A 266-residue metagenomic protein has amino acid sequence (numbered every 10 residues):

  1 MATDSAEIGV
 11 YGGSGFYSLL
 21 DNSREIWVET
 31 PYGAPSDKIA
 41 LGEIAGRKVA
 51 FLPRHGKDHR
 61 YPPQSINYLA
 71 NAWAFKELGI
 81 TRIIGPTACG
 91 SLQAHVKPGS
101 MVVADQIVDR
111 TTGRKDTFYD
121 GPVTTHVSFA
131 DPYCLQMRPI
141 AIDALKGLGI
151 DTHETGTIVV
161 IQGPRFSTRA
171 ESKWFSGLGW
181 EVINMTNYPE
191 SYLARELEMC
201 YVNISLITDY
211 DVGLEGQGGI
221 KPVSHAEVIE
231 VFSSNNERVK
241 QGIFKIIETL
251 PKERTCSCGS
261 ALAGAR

Functional and structural regions predicted by a protein language model:
M1-A130: Metabolite-binding pocket within alpha/beta catalytic cores that recognizes anionic/polar moieties
A72, S172, Y188-S191: Generic hydrophobic/aromatic pocket-lining and core-packing "Φ" positions
K76-G79, S176, R195: Non-catalytic positions within long, well-ordered alpha-helices that form the structural scaffold/packing of enzyme
T81-R82, E181, C200: Short acidic/polar active-site loop segments enriched in Thr and Asp
P132-G177: Active-site rim beta-loop-alpha module in soluble metabolic enzymes
M185-H225: Zn-dependent metallopeptidase/amidohydrolase metal-coordination segment
V212-A265: His/Asp/Glu-rich mid-to-C-terminal helical/loop segments that flank catalytic regions of hydrolases
